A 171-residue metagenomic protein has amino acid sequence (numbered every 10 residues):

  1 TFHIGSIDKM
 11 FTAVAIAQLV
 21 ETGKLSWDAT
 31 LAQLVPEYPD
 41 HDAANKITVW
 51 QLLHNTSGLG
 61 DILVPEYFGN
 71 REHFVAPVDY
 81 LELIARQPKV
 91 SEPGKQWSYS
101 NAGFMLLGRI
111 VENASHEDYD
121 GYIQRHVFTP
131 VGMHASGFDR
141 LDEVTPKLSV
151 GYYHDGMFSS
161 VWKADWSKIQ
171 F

Functional and structural regions predicted by a protein language model:
T1-H54, K89-A102: Short active-site loop at a secondary-structure junction that contains or immediately precedes the catalytic residue(s)
D42-F171: Short, surface-exposed loop or secondary-structure junction motifs that flank catalytic or metal-binding residues
